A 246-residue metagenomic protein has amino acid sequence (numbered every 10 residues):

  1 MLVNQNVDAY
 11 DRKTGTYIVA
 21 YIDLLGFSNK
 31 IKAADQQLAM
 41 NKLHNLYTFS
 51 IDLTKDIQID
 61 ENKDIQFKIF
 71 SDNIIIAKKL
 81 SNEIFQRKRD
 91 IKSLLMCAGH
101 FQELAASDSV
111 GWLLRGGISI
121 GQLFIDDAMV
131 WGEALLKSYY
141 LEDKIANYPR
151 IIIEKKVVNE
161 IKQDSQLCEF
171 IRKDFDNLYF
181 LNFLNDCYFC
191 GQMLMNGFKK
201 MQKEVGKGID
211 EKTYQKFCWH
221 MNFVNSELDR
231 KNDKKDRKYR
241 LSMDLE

Functional and structural regions predicted by a protein language model:
L2-A9, N147-E246: Intrinsically disordered, glycine/charged-rich C-terminal tails and inter-domain linkers that flank nucleotidyl cyclase
L2-H100, S109: Catalytic NTP-binding/metal-coordinating core of nucleotidyl cyclase/transferase enzymes
F27, L123, V158: Short, solvent-exposed loop/turn segments at secondary-structure junctions
K30-K32, K79, D126-L136, K162-D164: A short acidic (Asp/Glu
D60-N62, I69, G111, K144-A146 (+1 more regions): A generic structural signal for short, non-catalytic loop/turn and secondary-structure boundary residues
N82-Q86, A106-G111, R230-Y239: Intrinsically disordered, low-complexity coil segments
R89-L136: Internal, conserved structured core segments that host functional sites
S109-G111, R115-G116, I120, K137-V157: Catalytic/regulatory signature loops of cyclic-dinucleotide turnover enzymes and related class III nucleotidyl cyclases
